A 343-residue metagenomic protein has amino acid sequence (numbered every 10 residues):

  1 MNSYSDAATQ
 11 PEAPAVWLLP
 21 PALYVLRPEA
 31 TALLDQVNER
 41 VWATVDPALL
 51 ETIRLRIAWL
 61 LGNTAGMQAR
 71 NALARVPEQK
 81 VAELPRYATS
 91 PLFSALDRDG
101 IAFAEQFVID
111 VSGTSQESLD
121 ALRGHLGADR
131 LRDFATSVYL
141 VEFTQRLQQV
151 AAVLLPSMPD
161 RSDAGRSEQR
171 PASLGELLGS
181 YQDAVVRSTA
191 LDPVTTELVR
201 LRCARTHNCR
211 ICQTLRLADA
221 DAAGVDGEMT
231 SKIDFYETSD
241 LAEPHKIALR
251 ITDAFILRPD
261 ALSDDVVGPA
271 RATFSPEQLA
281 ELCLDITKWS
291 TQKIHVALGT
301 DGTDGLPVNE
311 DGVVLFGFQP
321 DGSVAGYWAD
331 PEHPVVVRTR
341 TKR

Functional and structural regions predicted by a protein language model:
M1-R343: Hydrophobic alpha-helical segments
